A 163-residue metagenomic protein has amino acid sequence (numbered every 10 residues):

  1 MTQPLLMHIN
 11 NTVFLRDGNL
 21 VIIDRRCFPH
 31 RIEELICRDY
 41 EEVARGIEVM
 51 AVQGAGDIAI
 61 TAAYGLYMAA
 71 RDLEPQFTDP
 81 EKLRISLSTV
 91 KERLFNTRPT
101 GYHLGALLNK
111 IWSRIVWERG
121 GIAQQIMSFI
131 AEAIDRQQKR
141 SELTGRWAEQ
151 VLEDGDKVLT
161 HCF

Functional and structural regions predicted by a protein language model:
M1-E48: Positively charged, low-complexity intrinsically disordered leader regions
R45, A51-F163: N-terminal active-site beta-alpha-beta segment that forms phosphate/nucleotide-binding and substrate-recognition loops
